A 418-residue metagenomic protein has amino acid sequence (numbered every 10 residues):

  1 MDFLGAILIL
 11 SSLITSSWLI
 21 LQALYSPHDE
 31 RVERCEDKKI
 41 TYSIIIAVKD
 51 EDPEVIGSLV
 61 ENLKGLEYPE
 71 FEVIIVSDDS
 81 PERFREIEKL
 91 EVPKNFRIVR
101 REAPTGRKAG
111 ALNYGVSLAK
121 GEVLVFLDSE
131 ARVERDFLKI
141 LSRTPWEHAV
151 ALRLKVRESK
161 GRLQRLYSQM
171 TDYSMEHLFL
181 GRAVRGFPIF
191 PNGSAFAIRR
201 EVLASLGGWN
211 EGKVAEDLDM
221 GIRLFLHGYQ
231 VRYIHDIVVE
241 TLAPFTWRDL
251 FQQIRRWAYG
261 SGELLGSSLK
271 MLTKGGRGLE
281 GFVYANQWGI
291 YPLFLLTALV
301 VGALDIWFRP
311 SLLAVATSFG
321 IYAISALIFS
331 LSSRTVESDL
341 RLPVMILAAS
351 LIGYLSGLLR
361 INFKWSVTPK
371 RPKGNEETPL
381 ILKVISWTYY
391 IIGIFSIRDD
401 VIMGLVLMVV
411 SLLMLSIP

Functional and structural regions predicted by a protein language model:
M1-K38, Q287-F294, I394-P418: N-terminal membrane-anchoring/stem segments of glycan-assembly enzymes
D2, P27-E36, I40, W247 (+1 more regions): Basic/Trp-rich segment in TM-proximal cytosolic loops or flexible interdomain/linker regions
I40-I45, E72, D219: Cell-envelope/extracellular polymer assembly enzymes that use nucleotide-activated donors
E61-E70: Short, acidic, metal-binding catalytic loop of nucleotide-sugar glycosyltransferases
P69, S77-I87, A103-T105, R132: A conserved acidic beta->alpha catalytic loop
R100, T105-G115, G121-E122, R135-V214 (+2 more regions): Long helical/loop segments within the catalytic core of UDP-sugar-dependent glycosyltransferases, especially the large
G221-V239: Catalytic donor-sugar/metal-binding loop of nucleotide-sugar-dependent glycosyltransferases
